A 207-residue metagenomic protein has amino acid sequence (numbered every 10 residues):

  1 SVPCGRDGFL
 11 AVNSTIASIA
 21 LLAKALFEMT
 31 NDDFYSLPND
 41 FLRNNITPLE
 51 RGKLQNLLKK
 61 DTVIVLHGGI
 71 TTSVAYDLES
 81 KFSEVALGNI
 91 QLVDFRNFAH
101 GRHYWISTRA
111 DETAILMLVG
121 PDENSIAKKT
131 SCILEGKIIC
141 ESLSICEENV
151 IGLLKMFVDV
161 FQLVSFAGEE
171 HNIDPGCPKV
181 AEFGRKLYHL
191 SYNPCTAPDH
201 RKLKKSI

Functional and structural regions predicted by a protein language model:
S1-S36, L42-I207: A SIS-like phosphosugar-recognition module
